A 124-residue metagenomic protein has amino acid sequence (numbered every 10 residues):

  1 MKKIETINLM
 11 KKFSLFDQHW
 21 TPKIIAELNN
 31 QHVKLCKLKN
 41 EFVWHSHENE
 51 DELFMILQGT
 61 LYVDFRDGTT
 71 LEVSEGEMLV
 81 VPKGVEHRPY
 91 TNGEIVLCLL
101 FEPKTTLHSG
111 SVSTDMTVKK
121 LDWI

Functional and structural regions predicted by a protein language model:
K3-F13, A26, R88, N92-I124: Double-stranded beta-helix
L9-W44, E50, G110: A short glycine-rich, His/Asp/Glu-containing loop-to-beta-strand
N29, L57-Q58, S74-E75: A cytosolic small-molecule/anion-sensing beta-strand core signal
Q31-H32, L61, T69, V85: Short acidic/polar mixed-charge low-complexity motifs
K37-L38, H47-D64: Short, conserved beta-strand element in jelly-roll/cupin
H45-S46, Y90: Short glycine/serine/proline-enriched coil/turn segments at secondary-structure junctions
D64-R66, Y90: A generic structural motif
D67-K83: Short acidic-glycine-tyrosine-enriched beta hairpin
